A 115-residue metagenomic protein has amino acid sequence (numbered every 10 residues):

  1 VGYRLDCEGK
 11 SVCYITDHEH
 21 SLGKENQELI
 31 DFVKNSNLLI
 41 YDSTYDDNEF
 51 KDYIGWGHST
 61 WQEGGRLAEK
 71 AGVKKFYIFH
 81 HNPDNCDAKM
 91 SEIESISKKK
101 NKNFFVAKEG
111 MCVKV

Functional and structural regions predicted by a protein language model:
V1-L5: Short beta-strand scaffold segments in enzyme catalytic cores
E8-S11, E19-N103, A107-E109: Cap/insert and terminal regions of metallo-dependent hydrolase folds
I15: Short hydrophobic beta-strand that contains or immediately precedes a catalytic carboxylate
G110-V115: A short acidic, often aromatic-flanked loop/helix-cap motif at beta-alpha or helix-coil junctions that lines enzyme
